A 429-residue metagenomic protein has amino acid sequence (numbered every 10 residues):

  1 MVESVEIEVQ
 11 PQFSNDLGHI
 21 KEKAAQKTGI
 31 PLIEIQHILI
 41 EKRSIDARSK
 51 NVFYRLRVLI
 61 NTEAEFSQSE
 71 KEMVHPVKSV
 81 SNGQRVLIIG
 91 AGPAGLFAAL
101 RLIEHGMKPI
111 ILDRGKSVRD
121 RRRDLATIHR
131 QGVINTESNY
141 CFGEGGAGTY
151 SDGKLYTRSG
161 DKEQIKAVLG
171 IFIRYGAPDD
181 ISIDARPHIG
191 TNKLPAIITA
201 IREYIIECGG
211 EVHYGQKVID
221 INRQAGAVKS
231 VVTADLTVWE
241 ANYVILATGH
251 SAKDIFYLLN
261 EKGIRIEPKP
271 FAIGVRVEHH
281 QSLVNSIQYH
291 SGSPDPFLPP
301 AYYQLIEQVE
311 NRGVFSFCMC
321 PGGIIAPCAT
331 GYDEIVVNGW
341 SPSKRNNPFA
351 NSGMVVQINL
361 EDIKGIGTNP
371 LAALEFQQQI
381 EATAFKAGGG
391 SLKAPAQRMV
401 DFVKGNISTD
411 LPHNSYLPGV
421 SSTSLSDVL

Functional and structural regions predicted by a protein language model:
M1-Y54, V58-Y150, K154, R158-L429: Residues forming the flavin
